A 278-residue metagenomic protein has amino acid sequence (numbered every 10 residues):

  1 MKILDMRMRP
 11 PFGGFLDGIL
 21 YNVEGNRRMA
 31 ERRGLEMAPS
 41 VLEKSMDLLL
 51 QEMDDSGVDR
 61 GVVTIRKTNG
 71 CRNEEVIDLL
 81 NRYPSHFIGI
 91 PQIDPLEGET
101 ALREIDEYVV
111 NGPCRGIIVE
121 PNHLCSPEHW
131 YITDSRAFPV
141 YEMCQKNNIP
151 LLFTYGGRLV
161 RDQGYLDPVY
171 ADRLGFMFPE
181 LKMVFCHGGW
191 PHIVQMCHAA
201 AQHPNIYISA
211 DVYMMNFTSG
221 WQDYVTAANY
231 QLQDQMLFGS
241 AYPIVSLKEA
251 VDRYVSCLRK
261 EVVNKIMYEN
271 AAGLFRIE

Functional and structural regions predicted by a protein language model:
M1-M6, G13-D55, D59-R60, Y230-L237 (+1 more regions): Mid-to-C-terminal alpha-helical segments outside catalytic/metal-binding sites
R7, M53, V76, Y108 (+7 more regions): Conserved, mostly hydrophobic/aromatic
P11-G13, T68-C71, L96-E99, L124-C125 (+4 more regions): Active-site environment of divalent metal-dependent phosphoester hydrolases
G14-I19, E74-E75, L102, W130-Y131 (+5 more regions): Short aromatic-enriched loop/helix-cap "lid" or pocket-rim segments at secondary-structure transitions that line
K44-L49, C71-I77, A101-I105, P168-A171 (+2 more regions): Alpha-helical scaffolding within the catalytic cores of extracellular/periplasmic polymer-degrading hydrolases
D59-R60, K67-F153, G157-L159, Q202 (+2 more regions): Active-site gating/metal-coordination segments in enzymes
G61-I65, I88-Q92, M183-H187, S209-A210 (+1 more regions): Short catalytic-loop micro-motif centered on adjacent basic/acidic residues
R115-G116, H129-L237: Catalytic pocket-lining loop regions of alpha/beta-barrel enzymes, especially the amidohydrolase/enolase/GH5 lineages
